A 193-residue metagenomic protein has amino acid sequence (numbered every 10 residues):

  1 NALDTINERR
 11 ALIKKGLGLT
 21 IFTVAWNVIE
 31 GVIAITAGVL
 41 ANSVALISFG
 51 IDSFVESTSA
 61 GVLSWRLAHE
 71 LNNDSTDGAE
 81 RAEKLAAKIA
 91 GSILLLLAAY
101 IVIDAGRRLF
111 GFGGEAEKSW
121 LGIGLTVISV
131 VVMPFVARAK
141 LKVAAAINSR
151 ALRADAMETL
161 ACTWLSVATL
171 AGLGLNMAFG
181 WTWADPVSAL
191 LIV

Functional and structural regions predicted by a protein language model:
N1-V193: Alpha-helical transmembrane cores and adjacent cytosolic helix/loop segments of polytopic membrane transporters
